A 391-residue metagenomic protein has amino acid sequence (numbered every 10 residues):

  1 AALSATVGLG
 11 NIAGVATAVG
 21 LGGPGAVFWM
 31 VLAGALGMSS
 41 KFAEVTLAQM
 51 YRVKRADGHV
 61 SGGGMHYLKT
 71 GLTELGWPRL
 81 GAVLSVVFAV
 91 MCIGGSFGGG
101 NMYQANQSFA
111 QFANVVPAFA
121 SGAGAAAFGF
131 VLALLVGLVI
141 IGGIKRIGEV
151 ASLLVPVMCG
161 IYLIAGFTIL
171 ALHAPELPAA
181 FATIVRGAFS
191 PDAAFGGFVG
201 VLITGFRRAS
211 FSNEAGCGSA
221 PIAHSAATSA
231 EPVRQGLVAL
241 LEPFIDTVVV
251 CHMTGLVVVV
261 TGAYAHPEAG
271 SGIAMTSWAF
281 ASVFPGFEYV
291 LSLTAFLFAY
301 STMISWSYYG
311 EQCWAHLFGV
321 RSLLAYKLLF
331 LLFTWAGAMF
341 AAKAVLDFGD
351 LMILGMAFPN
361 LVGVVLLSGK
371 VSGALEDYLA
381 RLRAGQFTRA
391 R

Functional and structural regions predicted by a protein language model:
A1-L21, L47-G71, V87-I93, F198-F244 (+1 more regions): Alpha-helical membrane segments and immediately flanking helix-loop junctions that form or couple to the substrate/ion
A2, V31, G81-V90, V116-G142 (+3 more regions): Transmembrane alpha-helical segments of multi-pass small-molecule transport proteins
G10-V15, S96-F109, V136-G148, T168-A180 (+3 more regions): Transmembrane helix-loop junctions in multi-pass membrane proteins
G20-H59, D246-M253, D350-G363: Extracellular loop-to-transmembrane helix junctions
G23-L32, T70, E74-V87, A120-G124 (+2 more regions): Membrane-interface alpha-helices at helix entry/exit sites of multi-pass transporters
G34, V45, Q49-G95, P117 (+2 more regions): Transmembrane-helix boundary/entry motifs in multi-pass membrane transporters
E44-R52, A56, A165-T183, A194-G196 (+3 more regions): Extracellular/periplasmic helix-exit of transmembrane alpha-helices
L84, M102-F112, G124-L172, F181-V185 (+3 more regions): Membrane-interface loop-to-helix entry segments
